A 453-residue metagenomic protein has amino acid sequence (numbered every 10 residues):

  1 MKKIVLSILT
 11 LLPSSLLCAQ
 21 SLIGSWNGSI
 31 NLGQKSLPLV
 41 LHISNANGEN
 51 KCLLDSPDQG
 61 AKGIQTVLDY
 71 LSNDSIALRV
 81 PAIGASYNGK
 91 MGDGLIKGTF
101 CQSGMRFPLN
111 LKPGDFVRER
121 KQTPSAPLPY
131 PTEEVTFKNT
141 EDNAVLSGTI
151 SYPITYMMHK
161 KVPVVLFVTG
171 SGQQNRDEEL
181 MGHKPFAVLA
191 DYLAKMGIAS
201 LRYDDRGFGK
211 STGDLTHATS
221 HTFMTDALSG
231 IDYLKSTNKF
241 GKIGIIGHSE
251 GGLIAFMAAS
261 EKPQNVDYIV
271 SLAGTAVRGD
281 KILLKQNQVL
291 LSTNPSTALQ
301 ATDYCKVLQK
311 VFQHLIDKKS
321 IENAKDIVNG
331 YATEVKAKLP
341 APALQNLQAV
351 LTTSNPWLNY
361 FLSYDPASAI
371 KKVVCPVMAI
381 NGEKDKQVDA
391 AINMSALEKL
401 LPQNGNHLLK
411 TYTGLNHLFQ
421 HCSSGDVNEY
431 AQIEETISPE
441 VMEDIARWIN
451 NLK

Functional and structural regions predicted by a protein language model:
S21-M91, K97-S103, Q122, V164 (+1 more regions): Central antiparallel beta-sheet cores of small beta-barrel/beta-sandwich binding domains
F116-K160: N-terminal cap/lid segment of alpha/beta-hydrolase-fold proteins
K160-S171: Short beta-strand element of the alpha/beta-hydrolase
E179-S200: Short amphipathic alpha-helix adjacent to the substrate-entry channel of hydrolases
H217-T237: Alpha/beta-hydrolase active-site loop
G230-T293, T297: Primarily recognizes the serine-hydrolase "nucleophile elbow" in alpha/beta-hydrolase and SGNH/GDSL folds
L272-K372: Accessory cap/linker subdomain of secreted extracellular hydrolases
V373, A379-N381: Short beta-strand/loop motif that positions the catalytic acidic residue of the alpha/beta-hydrolase fold
